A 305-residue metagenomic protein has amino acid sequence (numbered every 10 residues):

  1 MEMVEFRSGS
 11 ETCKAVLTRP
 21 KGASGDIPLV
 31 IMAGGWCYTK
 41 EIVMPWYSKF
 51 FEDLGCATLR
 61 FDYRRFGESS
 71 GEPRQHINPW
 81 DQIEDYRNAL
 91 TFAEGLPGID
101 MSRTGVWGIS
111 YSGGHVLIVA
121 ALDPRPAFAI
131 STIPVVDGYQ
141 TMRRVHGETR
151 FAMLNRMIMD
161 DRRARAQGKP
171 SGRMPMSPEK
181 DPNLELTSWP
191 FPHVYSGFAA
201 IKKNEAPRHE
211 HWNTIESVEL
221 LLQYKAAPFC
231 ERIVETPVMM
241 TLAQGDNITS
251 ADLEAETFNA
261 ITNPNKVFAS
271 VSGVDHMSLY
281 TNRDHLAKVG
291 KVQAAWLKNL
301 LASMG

Functional and structural regions predicted by a protein language model:
M1-G25: N-terminal cap/lid segment of alpha/beta-hydrolase-fold proteins
F6, K40, F66-G105, R283-K288: Catalytic nucleophile-loop/oxyanion-hole region of alpha/beta-hydrolase and closely related hydrolase-like folds
W36-K49, Y63: The serine-hydrolase catalytic nucleophile loop
F50-S70: Conserved alpha/beta-hydrolase
L117-F198: Alpha/beta-hydrolase-fold enzymes
I233-V234, M240-L242: Short beta-strand/loop motif that positions the catalytic acidic residue of the alpha/beta-hydrolase fold
N247-L253: Conserved alpha/beta-hydrolase "acid-adjacent" motif
V274, T281-G305: Catalytic active-site module of serine/aspartate enzymes centered on a nucleophile-bearing elbow/loop
